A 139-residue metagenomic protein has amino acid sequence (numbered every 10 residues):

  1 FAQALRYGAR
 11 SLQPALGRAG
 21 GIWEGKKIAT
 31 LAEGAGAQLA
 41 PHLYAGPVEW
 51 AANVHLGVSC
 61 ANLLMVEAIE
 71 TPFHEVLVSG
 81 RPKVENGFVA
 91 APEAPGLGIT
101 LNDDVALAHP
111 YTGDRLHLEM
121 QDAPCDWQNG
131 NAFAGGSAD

Functional and structural regions predicted by a protein language model:
F1-G96, T100, G136: Shared catalytic-loop signature of beta/alpha-barrel
L97-D139: Extended hydrophobic packing segments that form well-structured cores
